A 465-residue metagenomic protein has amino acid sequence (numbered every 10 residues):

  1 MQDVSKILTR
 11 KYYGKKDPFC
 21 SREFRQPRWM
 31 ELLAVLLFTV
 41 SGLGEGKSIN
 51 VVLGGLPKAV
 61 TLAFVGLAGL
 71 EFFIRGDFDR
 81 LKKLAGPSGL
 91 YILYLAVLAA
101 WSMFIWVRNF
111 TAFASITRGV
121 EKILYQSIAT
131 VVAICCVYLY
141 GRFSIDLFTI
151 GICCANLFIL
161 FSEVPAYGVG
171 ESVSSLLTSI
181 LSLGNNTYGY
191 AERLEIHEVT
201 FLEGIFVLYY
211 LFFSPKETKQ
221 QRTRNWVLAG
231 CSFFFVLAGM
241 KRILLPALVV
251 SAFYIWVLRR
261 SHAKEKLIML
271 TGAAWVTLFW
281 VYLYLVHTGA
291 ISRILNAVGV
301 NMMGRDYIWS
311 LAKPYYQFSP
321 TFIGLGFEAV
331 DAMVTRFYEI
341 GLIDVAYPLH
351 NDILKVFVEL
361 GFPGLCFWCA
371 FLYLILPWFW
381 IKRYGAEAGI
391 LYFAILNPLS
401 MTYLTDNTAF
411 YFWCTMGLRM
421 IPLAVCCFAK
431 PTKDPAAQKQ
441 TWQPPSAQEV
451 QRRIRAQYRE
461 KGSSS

Functional and structural regions predicted by a protein language model:
Q2-D77, L98-W106, L399-M401: N-terminal signal-anchor transmembrane segment
D17, I150, E265-K266, E359-L399 (+2 more regions): Hydrophobic transmembrane alpha-helices and their immediate junctions
E23-F24, F72-L90, F212-V227, H262-I268 (+1 more regions): Membrane-interface helix-loop-helix junctions at transmembrane boundaries of multi-pass membrane enzymes, predominantly
V35, L208-Y210, I390-R453: Transmembrane alpha-helices of multi-pass inner-membrane enzymes
A63, P87-A100, A112-Y138, L147-L160: Aromatic-anchored transmembrane helix interface
I145-V173, R193-L258: Alpha-helical transmembrane segments of multi-pass inner-membrane proteins
W256-A297, P314-Q317: A membrane-periplasm/extracellular boundary helix in multi-pass inner-membrane enzymes that assemble envelope glycans
N296-L360: Long extracytoplasmic/lumenal interhelical loops at the membrane interface of multi-pass membrane proteins
